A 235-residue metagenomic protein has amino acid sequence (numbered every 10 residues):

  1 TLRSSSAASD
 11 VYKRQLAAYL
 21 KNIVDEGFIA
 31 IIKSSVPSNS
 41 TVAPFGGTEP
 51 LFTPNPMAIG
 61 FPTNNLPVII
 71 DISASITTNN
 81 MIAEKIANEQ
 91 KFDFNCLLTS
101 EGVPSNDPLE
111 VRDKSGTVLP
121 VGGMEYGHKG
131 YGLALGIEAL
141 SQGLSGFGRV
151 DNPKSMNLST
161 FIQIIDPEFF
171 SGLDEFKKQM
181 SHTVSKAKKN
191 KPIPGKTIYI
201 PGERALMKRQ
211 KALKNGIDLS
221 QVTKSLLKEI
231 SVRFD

Functional and structural regions predicted by a protein language model:
T1-A8, Y12: Single conserved hydrophobic/aromatic residue that forms the stacking wall/gate of nucleotide- or nucleobase-binding
K13-T53, M57, N65-L66: Glycine-rich, mobile lid/loop segments that gate access to catalytic sites or pores
R14, A18, P54, G116 (+4 more regions): Conserved active-site and cofactor/substrate-binding residues in soluble primary-metabolism enzymes
G27-T41, E138-M156: Glycine-rich phosphate/pyrophosphate-binding loops and their adjacent beta-strand/loop elements at enzyme active sites
T41-V111: Phosphate/diphosphate-binding glycine-rich loops and adjacent basic-rich segments that engage nucleotide
Q90-R149: Secondary-shell segments that build the walls of catalytic and ion/ligand-binding clefts
A139, V150-D235: Catalytic-core signal marking the mid-to-C-terminal active-site face
